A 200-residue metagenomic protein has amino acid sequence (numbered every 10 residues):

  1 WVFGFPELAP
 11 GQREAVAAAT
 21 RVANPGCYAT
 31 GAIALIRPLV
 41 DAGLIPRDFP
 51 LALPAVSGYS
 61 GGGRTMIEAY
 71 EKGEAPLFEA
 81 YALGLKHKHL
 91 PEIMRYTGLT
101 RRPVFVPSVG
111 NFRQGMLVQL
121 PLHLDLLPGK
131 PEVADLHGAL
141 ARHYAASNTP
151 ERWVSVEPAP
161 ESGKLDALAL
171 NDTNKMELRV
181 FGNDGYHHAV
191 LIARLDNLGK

Functional and structural regions predicted by a protein language model:
W1-L83, R179-G185: N-terminal Rossmann-like NAD(P) cofactor-binding subdomain of oxidoreductases, focused on the glycine-rich
G26-Y28, P54-G61, L85, P107-Q114 (+1 more regions): Glycine-rich beta-alpha junction loops
C27-A34, G84-P91, P131, D135 (+1 more regions): Conserved active-site and cofactor/substrate-binding residues in soluble primary-metabolism enzymes
R47-F49, R101, M116-V118, N174-M176: A generic structural signal for short beta-strands and their flanking turns/coil linkers
D48-A52, P103-V104, E151-P158: A short coil-to-beta-strand element that immediately follows conserved catalytic motifs
G84-R113, L117-Q119, N148: Oxyanion-binding "anion nests"
P121-K200: C-terminal active-site/capping subdomain that shapes the small-molecule cofactor and substrate pocket of enzyme
